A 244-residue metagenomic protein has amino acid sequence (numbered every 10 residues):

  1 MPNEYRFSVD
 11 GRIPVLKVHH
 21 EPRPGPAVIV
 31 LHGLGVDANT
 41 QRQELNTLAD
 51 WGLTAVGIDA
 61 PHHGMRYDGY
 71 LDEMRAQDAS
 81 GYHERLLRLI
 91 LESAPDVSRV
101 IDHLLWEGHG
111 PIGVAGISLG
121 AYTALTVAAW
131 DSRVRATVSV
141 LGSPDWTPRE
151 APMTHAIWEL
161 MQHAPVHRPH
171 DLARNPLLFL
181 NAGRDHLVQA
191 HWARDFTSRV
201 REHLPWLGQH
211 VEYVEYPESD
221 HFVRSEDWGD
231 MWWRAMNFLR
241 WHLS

Functional and structural regions predicted by a protein language model:
M1-R23: N-terminal cap/lid segment of alpha/beta-hydrolase-fold proteins
L16-G69: Short, surface-exposed "cap/lid" segments of acyl-processing enzymes
D59, A115, V138-L141, L180 (+1 more regions): Alpha/beta-hydrolase-fold catalytic nucleophile elbow
R66-S80, P152: Short, flexible, mixed-charge acidic loops at enzyme active sites
A76-W106: Alpha/beta-hydrolase active-site loop
S98-W158: Primarily recognizes the serine-hydrolase "nucleophile elbow" in alpha/beta-hydrolase and SGNH/GDSL folds
T147-P205: The feature captures the conserved acid-bearing segment of alpha/beta-hydrolase catalytic domains
P205-S244: C-terminal catalytic histidine-bearing segment of alpha/beta-hydrolase fold enzymes
